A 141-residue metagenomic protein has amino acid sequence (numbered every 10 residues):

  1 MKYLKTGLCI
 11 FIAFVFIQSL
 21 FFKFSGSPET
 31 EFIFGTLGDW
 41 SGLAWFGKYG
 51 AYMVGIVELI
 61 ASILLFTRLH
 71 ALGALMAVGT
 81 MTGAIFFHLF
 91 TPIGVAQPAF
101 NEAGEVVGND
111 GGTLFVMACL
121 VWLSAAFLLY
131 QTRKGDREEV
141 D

Functional and structural regions predicted by a protein language model:
M1-D141: Membrane-interface extramembranous regions
